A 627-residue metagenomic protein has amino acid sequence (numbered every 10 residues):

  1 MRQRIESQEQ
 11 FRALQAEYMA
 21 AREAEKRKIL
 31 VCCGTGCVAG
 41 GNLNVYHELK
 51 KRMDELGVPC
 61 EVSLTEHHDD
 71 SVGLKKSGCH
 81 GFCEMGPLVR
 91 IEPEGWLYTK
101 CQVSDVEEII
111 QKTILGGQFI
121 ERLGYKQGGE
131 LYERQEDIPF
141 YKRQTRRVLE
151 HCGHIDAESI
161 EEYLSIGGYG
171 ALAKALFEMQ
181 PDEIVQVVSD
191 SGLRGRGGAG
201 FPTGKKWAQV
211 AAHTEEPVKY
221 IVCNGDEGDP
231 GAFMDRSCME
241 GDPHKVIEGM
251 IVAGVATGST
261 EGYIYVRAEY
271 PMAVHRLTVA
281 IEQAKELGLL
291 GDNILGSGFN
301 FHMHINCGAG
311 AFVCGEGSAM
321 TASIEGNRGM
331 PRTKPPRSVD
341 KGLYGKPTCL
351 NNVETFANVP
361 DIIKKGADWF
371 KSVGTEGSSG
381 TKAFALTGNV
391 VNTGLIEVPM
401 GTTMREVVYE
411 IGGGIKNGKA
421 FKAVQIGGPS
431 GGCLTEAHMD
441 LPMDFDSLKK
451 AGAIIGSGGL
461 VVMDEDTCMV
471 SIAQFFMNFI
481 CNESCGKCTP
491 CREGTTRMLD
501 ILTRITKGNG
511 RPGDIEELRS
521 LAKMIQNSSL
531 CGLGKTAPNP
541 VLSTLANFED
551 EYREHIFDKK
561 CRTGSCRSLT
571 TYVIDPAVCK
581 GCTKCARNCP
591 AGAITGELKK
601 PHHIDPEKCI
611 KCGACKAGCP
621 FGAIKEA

Functional and structural regions predicted by a protein language model:
R2-R27, L43-L74, M85-P87, E92-Y125 (+11 more regions): Ferredoxin-type iron-sulfur electron-transfer modules in oxidoreductases and energy-metabolism complexes
C32, I155-G170, C223-D235, S338-L343 (+2 more regions): Gly-rich Lys/Arg/Thr-decorated short loops/hinges at beta-loop-alpha junctions or inter-strand turns that position
C33-G41, E84, V188-V210, A253 (+3 more regions): Conserved phosphate/anionic-ligand binding catalytic regions in large, soluble enzymes, centered on
G124-D190, G345, N351-G366: Flexible inter-domain linker/hinge segments
A173-E215, K371-S372, G377, A385 (+3 more regions): Accessory "access/gating" subregions that flank catalytic or transport cores
G249-I251, G401-K416: Short amphipathic, charge-patterned alpha-helical segments
V274-M400, G412: Hydrophobic alpha-helical positions that pack around
G380-N392, V398, M404, R562-I610 (+1 more regions): C-terminal accessory/binding modules appended to enzymatic or scaffolding proteins
